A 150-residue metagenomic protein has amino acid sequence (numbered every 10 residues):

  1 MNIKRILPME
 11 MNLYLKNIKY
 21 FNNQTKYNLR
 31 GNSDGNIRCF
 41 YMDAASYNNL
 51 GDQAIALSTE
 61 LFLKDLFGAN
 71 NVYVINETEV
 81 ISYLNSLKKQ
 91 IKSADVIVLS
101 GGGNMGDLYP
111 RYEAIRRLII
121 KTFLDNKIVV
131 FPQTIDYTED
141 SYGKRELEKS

Functional and structural regions predicted by a protein language model:
R5-S150: Aromatic- and Gly/Pro-rich donor/ligand-binding loops that form nucleotide- or phosphate-bearing donor binding pockets
